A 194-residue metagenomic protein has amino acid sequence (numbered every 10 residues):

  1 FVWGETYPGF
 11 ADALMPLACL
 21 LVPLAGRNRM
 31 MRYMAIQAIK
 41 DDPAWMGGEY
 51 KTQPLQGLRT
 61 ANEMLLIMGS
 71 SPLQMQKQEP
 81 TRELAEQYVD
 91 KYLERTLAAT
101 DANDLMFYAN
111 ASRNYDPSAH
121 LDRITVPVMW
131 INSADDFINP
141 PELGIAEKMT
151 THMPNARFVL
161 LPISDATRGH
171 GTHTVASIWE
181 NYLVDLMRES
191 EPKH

Functional and structural regions predicted by a protein language model:
F1-P8, L14: Short glycine-enriched nucleophile-adjacent loop and the immediately C-terminal alpha-helix near the catalytic center
F10-R95: Alpha/beta-hydrolase-fold enzymes
K91, D104-H120: Active-site nucleophile elbow and catalytic-triad environment of alpha/beta-hydrolase enzymes
L121-T125, T151-P154: Short, conserved loop/helix-junction motifs that constitute active-site signature segments in enzyme catalytic cores
I124, W130-N132: Short beta-strand/loop motif that positions the catalytic acidic residue of the alpha/beta-hydrolase fold
A134-D136, I163-S164: Acidic beta-to-alpha connecting loop that harbors the catalytic carboxylate
F137-G144: Conserved alpha/beta-hydrolase "acid-adjacent" motif
K148, H152-H194: Catalytic active-site module of serine/aspartate enzymes centered on a nucleophile-bearing elbow/loop
